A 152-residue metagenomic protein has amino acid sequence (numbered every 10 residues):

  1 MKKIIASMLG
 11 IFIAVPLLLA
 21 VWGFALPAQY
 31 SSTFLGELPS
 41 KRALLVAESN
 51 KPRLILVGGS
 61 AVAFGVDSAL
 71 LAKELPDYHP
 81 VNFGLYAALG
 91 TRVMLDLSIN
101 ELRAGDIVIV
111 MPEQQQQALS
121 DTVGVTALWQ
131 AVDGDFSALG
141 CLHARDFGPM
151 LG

Functional and structural regions predicted by a protein language model:
K3-F24: Hydrophobic membrane-insertion alpha-helices, especially the h-region of bacterial N-terminal signal peptides
S7-A14, F34-P39, S60-D67: Short low-complexity stretches enriched in small and charged residues
I13-A20, S40-L44, S68-K73: A broad, low-specificity signal for short, low-complexity segments enriched in glycine/proline and polar/charged
A25-L44: Alpha-helical transmembrane signal-anchor/signal-peptide segments
S40-K41, E48-R53: N-terminal short beta-loop-beta anion/metal-coordinating cradle
A43-V46, I99: Short hydrophobic/charged patches on amphipathic alpha-helices used for structural packing and interfaces
N50, V57, A61-A144: Membrane-embedded segments
F147-G152: Short, intrinsically disordered, charge-balanced linker/junction segments flanking boundaries in proteins
